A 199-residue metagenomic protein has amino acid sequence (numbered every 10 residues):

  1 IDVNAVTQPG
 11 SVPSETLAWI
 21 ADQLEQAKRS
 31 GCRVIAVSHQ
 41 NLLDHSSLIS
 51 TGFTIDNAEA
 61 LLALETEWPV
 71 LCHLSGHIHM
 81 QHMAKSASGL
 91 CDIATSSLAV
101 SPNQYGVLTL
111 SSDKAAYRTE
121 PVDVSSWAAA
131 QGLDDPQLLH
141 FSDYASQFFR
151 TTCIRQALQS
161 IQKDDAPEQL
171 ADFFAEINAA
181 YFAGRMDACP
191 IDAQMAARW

Functional and structural regions predicted by a protein language model:
D2-V3: Serine-dependent acyl-ester chemistry module
V6-C91, A183-D192: His/acidic metal-ligating clusters that form di-metal
H45-S46, M83, S101-N103, S126-A128: Extracytoplasmic/secreted cell-surface and envelope-processing proteins
I49, Y105-T109, A130-D134: Surface-exposed beta-strand edges and their flanking turn/coil or helix-capping segments
T54-A63, V100-Q104, D143-Q147: Short, Lys/Arg-enriched charge-dense amphipathic segments
L74, M83, S88-V100, Y105-S112 (+1 more regions): Active-site-adjacent helix-turn-beta-strand microarchitecture at beta-sheet edges that either contains or buttresses
S112-W199: A short C-terminal boundary segment appended to hydrolase-like catalytic domains
